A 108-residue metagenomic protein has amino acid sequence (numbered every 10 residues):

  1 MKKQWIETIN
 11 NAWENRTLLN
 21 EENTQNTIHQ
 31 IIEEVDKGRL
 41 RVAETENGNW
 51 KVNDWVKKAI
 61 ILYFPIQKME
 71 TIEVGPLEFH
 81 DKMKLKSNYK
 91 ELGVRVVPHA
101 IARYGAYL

Functional and structural regions predicted by a protein language model:
M1-R95: Terminal amphipathic alpha-helical/low-complexity segments used for targeting or macromolecular assembly
K90, V94-L108: Structural signal for interior beta-strand "rungs" in well-ordered beta-sheet cores of soluble enzyme domains
